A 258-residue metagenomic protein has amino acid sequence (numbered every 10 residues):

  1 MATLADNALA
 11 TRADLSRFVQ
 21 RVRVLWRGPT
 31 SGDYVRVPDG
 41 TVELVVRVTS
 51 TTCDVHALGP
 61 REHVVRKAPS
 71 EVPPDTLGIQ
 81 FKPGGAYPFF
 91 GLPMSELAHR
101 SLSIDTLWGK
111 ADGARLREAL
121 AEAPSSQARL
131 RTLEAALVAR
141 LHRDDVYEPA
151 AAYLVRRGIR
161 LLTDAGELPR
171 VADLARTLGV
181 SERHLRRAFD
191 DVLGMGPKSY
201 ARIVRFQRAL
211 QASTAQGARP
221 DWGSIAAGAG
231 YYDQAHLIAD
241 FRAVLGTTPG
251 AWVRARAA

Functional and structural regions predicted by a protein language model:
M1-E182, V192-P197, Q211-Y232, T248-A258: Alpha-helical bundle regulatory/interaction domains
A188, V192, A239-D240, V244 (+1 more regions): Residues in the recognition helix of alpha-helical DNA-binding motifs
